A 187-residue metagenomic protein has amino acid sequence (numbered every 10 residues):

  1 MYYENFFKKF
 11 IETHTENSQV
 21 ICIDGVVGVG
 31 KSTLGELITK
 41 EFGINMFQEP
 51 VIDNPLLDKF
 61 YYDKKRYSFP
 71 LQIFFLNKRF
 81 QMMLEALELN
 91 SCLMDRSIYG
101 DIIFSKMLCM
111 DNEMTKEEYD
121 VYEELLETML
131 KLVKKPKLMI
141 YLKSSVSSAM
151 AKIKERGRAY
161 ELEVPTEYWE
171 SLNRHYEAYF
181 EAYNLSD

Functional and structural regions predicted by a protein language model:
M1-Q19: Extreme N-terminal, non-catalytic leader segments that precede Walker-type/kinase nucleotide-binding cores
I23: Hydrophobic anchor at the beta1->P-loop junction of P-loop NTPases
V26: P-loop (Walker A) phosphate-binding loop of NTP-binding proteins
K31: Conserved lysine of the Walker
E36, K40-K78: Conserved substrate/cofactor phosphate-moiety recognition/catalytic segment in nucleotide-dependent phosphotransferases
V51-D53, I98-G100, S144-A149: Conserved nucleotide-binding/hydrolysis micro-motifs of P-loop NTPases
Y67-K134: Glycine-rich phosphate-binding loop used to anchor ATP phosphates in small-molecule kinases, encompassing both
F104-H175: A glycine- and Lys/Arg-enriched "phosphate-lid" helix/loop adjacent to the NTP-binding pocket of small-molecule kinases
